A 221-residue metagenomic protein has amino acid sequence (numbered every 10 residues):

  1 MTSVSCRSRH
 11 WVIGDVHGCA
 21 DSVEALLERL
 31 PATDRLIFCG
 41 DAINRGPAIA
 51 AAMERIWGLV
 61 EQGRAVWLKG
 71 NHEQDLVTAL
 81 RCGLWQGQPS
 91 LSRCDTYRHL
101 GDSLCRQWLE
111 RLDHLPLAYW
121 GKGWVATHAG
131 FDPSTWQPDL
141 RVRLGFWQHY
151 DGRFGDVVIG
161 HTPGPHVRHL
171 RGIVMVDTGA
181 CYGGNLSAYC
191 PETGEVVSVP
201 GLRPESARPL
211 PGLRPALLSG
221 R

Functional and structural regions predicted by a protein language model:
M1-R55: N-terminal active-site segment of His-dependent metallophosphoesterases
M1-S8, E28, W57-V60, L117-W120 (+2 more regions): A short acidic-Thr-Gly-centered motif at the start of a beta-strand
S5, H149-R221: Acidic, His/Gly-rich catalytic cores of divalent-metal-dependent hydrolytic chemistry
R7-R9, T33-D34, Q62-R64, K122 (+2 more regions): A general structural motif
H10-H17, W124-G130, V174-V176: Active-site-proximal beta-strand elements of phosphoester/diester hydrolases
D15, L36, D41, G70-N71 (+5 more regions): Divalent metal-coordination and catalytic microenvironments
H17-S22, N44-P47, H72-T78, Y119 (+3 more regions): Active-site environment of divalent metal-dependent phosphoester hydrolases
R45-V125, L144-H149: Active-site neighborhood of divalent metal-dependent phosphoester bond hydrolases
